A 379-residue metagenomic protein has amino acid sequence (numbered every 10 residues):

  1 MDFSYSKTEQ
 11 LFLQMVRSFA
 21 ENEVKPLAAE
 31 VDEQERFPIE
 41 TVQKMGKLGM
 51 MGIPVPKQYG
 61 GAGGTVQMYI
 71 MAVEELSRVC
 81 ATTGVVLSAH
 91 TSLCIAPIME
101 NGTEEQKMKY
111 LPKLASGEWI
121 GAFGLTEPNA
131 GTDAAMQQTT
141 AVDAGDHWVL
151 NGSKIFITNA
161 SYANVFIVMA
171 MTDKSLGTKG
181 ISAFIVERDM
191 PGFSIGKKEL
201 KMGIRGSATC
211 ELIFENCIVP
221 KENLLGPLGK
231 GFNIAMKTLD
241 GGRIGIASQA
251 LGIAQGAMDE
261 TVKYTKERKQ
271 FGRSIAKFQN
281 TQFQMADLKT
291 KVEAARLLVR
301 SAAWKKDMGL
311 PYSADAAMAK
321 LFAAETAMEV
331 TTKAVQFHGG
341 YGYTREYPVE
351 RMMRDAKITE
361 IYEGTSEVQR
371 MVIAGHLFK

Functional and structural regions predicted by a protein language model:
M1-A89, N101-Q106, K113-E118, G131-A134 (+4 more regions): Alpha-helical interface subdomain recognition
G64, D133-A135, N159-N164, G177-G180 (+2 more regions): Short glycine/proline-enriched turns and hinge-like loops at secondary-structure junctions
I95-N101, F123, A135: Flexible, glycine-rich active-site loops centered on histidine and acidic residues that chelate a metal or position
L114, N129-T132, F156-N159, D173-S175 (+1 more regions): Short Gly/Pro-enriched turn/cap motifs at secondary-structure boundaries
G117-L125: A short, Trp-centered hydrophobic/proline-enriched beta-strand micro-motif
A122, Q138-T140, H147, V165-M169 (+2 more regions): Conserved hydrophobic/aromatic beta-strand scaffold that supports enzyme active sites
M136, D189-P220: Flexible, small-/acidic-enriched active-site or ligand-binding loops
N151-I195: A short core secondary-structure module
